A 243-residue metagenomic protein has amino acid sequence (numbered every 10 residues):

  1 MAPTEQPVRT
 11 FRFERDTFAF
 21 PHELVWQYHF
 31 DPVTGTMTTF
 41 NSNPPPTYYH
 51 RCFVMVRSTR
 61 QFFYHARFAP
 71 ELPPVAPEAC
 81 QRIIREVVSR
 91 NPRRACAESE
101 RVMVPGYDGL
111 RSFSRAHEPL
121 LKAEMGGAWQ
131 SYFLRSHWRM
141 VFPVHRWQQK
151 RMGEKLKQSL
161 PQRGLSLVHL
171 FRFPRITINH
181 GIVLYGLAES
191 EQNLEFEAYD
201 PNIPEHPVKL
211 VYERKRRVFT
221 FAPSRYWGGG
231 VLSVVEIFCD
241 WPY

Functional and structural regions predicted by a protein language model:
A2, R175-N179, A188-Y243: Cys-His-centered catalytic/binding microenvironment captured across papain-like cysteine peptidases and homologous
P7-R146: Cysteine-nucleophile protease catalytic domains, especially the papain-like/related folds used in DUB/UBL proteases
G35, G106-G109, G126-G127, G153 (+4 more regions): Residue-identity detector for glycine
K122, K150, K155-K157, K209 (+1 more regions): Context-gated lysine
V144-E189: Active-site-adjacent substructure of cysteine-protease-like catalytic cores
